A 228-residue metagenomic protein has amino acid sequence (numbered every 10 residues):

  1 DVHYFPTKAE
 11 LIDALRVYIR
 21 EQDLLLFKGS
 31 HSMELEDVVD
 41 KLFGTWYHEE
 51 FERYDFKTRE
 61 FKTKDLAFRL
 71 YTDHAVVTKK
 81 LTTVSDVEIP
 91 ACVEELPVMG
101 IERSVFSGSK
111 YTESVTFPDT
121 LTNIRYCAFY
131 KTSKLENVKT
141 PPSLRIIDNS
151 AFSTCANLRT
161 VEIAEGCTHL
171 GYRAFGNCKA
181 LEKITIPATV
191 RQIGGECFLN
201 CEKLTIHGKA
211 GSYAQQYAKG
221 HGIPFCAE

Functional and structural regions predicted by a protein language model:
D1-R59: ATP-dependent carboxylate-amine ligase
V2-Y4, G220-A227: Active-site regions of enzymes building and remodeling cell-envelope glycoconjugates
R16, D37-D40, F129, F152 (+3 more regions): Short amphipathic alpha-helical segments
S30, P90-C92, S104: Short strand-loop junctions, especially beta-strand C-caps/beta-turns that link beta-sheets to coils or alpha-helices
Y54-K80: Short beta-strand/loop segment at the start of cytosolic alpha/beta domains
L66, T72, T82-M99, K110-N123 (+5 more regions): Structural signature of tandem-repeat unit edges
R103-V105, R125-A128, D148-A151, G171-A174 (+1 more regions): Consensus positions within tandem repeat domains that build extended binding/scaffold surfaces
